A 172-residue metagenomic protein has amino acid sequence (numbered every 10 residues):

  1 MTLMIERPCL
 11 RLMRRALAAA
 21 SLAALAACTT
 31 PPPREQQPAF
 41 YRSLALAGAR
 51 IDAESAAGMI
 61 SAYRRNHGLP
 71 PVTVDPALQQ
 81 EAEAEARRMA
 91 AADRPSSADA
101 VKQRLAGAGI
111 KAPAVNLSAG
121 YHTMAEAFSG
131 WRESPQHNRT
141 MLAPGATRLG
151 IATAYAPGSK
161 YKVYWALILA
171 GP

Functional and structural regions predicted by a protein language model:
M1-C28: Sec-dependent bacterial lipoprotein signal peptides
L12-A16, R65, N138: Hydrophobic alpha-helical segments, especially transmembrane helices and their immediate juxtamembrane helical caps
A23-L46: Bacterial Sec signal peptide processing site at the extreme N-terminus
R42-A53, R65-V74, R87-A91, P113-A119 (+1 more regions): Second-shell loop/turn segments in exported
E54, G58-A62, P76, Q80-R87 (+5 more regions): Solvent-exposed, polar/charged alpha-helical surfaces in well-ordered, non-transmembrane soluble domains, broadly
N66-Q80, D93-R104, N138-A154: Surface-exposed patches in mature extracellular/periplasmic domains of secreted proteins
Q79-A127, M141: Short, surface-exposed glycine/acidic/tryptophan-bearing loops
M124-P172: Disulfide-stabilized extracellular recognition modules
